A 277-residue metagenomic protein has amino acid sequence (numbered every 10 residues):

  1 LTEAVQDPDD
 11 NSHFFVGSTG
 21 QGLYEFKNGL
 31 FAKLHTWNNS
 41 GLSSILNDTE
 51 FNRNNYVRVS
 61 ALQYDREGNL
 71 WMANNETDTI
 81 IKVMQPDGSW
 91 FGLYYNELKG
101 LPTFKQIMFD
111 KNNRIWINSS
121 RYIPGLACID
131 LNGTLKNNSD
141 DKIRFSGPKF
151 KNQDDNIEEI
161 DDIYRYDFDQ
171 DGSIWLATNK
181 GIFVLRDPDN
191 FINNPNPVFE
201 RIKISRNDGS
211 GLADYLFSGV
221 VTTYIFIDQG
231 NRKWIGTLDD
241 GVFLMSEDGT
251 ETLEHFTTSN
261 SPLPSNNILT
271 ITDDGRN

Functional and structural regions predicted by a protein language model:
L1, L30-N55, F91-G100, T134-E159 (+2 more regions): Surface-exposed loop and turn segments in beta-propeller and other repeat-based domains that flank or scaffold
L1-A4, G20, N47-Q63, L101-Q106 (+4 more regions): Signature of short aromatic-glycine-proline-rich micro-motifs recurring in repeat-based ectodomains
E3-V5, F14-F15, G68, N74 (+8 more regions): Long, internal scaffold/assembly segments composed of regular secondary structure
Q6-N11, Y64-E67, F109-N113, F168-D171 (+2 more regions): Residue-level detector of Asp-centered blade-edge/turn motifs that repeat once per structural unit in beta-propeller
S12-G17, Y24, N69-A73, R114-N118 (+4 more regions): Conserved beta-propeller blade signature
S18-G20, N28, S60, E67 (+9 more regions): Short loop/turn segments immediately following the C-termini of beta-strands
K27-L30, M84-G88, D130-T134, D187-N190 (+1 more regions): Short loop/turn segments that connect beta-strands within beta-propeller blades
G230-N231, I235-T237, L244-E247: Long, C-terminal catalytic modules of enzymes
